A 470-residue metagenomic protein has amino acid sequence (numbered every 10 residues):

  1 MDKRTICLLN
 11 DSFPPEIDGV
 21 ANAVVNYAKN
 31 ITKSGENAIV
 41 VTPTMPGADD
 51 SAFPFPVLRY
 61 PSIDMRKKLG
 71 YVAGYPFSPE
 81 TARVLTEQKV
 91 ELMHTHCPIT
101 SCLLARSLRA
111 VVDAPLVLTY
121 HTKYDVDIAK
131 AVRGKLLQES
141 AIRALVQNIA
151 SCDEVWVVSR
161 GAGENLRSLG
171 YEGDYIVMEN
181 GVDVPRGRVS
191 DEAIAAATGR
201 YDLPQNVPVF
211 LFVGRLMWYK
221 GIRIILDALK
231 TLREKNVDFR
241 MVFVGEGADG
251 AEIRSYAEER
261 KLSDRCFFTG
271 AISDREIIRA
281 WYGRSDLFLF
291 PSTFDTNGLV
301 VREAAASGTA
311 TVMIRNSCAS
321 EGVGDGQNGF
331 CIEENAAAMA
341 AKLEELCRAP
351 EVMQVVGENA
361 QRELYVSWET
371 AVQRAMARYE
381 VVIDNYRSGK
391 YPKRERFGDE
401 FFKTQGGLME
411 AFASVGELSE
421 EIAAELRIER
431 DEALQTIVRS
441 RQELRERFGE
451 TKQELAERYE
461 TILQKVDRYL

Functional and structural regions predicted by a protein language model:
T44, G161, G181: Carbohydrate-associated surface elements
I149, A271, A280-S285: Short alpha-helical donor nucleotide-sugar binding micro-motif in glycosyltransferases
P204-L229: Conserved donor-binding/catalytic core segment of Leloir-type glycosyltransferases
R254-I272: Nucleotide-activated donor-binding/catalytic signature segment of Leloir-type glycosyltransferases, i.e., the conserved
R265, V352-V366, T370: A short, well-ordered alpha-helix in the C-terminal region of glycosyltransferases
T293: Aromatic "clamp/platform" in nucleotide-sugar-dependent glycosyltransferases that forms part of the donor/acceptor
A310-I314: Short hydrophobic beta-strand element within catalytic cores of glycosyltransferases and related nucleotide-activated
D325-G326, F330-A336, E345-P350: Conserved acidic donor-binding segment of nucleotide-sugar-dependent glycosyltransferases
